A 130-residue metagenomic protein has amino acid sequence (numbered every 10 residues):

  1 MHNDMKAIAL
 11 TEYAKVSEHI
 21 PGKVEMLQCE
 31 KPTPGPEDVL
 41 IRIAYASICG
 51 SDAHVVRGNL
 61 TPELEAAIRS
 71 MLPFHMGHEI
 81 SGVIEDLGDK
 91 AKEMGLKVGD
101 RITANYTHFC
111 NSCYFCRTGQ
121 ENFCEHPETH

Functional and structural regions predicted by a protein language model:
H2-I8: Short structural boundary motif marking the start of a folded domain
A9-E12, R57, D86, R117: Residue-level signal for short segments within beta-strands and strand-turn junctions of well-structured beta-sheet
T11-V16, A46-I48: Short polar catalytic/cofactor-binding loops
K15-I20, A91-G95: Short, solvent-exposed loop/turn segments that connect beta-strands within catalytic domains and beta-strand-rich
I20-E30: Short glycine/threonine/proline-enriched tight-turn/helix- or strand-capping micro-motif at secondary-structure
E30-A46, T61-R117: Glycine-rich beta-strand-centered segment in the early N-terminal region that forms part of a ligand/cofactor-binding
A53, R57, P62-E63, R117-H130: Iron-sulfur (Fe-S) cluster-binding segments and ferredoxin-like electron-carrier domains, especially [2Fe-2S]
